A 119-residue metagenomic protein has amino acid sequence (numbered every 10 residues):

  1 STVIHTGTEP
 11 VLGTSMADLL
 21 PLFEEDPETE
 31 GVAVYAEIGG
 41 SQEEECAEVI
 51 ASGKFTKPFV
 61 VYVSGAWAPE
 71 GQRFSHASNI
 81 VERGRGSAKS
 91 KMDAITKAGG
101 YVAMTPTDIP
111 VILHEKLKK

Functional and structural regions predicted by a protein language model:
S1-K119: Catalytic-core regions of core metabolic enzymes, especially those transforming organic acids/acyl-group intermediates
